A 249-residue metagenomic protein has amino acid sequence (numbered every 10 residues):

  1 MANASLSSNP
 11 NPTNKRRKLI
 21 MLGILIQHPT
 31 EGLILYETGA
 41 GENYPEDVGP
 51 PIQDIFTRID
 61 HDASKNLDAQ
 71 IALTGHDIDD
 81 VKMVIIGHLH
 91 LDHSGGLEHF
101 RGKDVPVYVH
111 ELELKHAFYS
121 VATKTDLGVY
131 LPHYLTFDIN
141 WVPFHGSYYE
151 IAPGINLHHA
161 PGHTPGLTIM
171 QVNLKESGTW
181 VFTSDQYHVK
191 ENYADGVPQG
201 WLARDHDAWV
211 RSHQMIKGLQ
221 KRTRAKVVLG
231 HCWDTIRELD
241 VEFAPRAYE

Functional and structural regions predicted by a protein language model:
M1-A69, I169-D185: Conserved beta-strand hairpin/beta-sheet module of binuclear metal-dependent hydrolase folds, prominently
A2-N11, E150-I155, Q199: Short Pro/Gly-enriched beta-strand edge/turn motifs at strand-loop
Y36, G87, V109-H110, F182-D185 (+1 more regions): Active-site flanking residues adjacent to catalytic metal/cofactor-binding acidic residues
A40-N43, L91-D92, L114-K115, Y187-V189 (+1 more regions): Short, solvent-exposed loop/turn segments at secondary-structure junctions
D47, K124-T125, Y130-T136, S147-Y149 (+2 more regions): Metallo-beta-lactamase
I59-D80, H99, P106-H159, R204-R224: Metallo-beta-lactamase
V81-D92: Metallo-beta-lactamase
G95-K103, E238-E242: Metal-dependent catalytic neighborhoods of phosphoester/phosphodiester hydrolases
